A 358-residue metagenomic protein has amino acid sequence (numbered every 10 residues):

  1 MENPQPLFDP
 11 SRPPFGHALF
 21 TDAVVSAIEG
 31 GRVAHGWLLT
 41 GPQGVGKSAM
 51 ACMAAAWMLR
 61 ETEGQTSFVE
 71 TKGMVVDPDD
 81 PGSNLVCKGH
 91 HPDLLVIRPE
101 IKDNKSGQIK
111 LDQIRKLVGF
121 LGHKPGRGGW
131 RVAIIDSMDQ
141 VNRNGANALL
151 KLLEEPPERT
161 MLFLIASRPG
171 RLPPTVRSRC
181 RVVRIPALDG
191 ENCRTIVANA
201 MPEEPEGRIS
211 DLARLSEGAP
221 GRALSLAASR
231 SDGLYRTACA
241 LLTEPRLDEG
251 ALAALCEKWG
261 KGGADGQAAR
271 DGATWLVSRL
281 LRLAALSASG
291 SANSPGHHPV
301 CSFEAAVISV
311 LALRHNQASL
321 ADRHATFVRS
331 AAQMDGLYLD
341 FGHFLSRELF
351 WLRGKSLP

Functional and structural regions predicted by a protein language model:
M1-W57, E61-L85, E158-T160, S167-R279 (+1 more regions): Charged, glycine-rich active-site and insertion segments that engage polyanionic ligands
A23-I28, G82-N84, Q108-V132, Q140 (+1 more regions): Conserved alpha-helical scaffold flanking the Walker A/P-loop in AAA+ ATPase domains
T40-G41, V96-I101: A short hydrophobic beta-strand->loop->alpha-helix junction that borders the nucleotide-binding pocket of P-loop NTPases
H90-P92: Change "...and in nucleic-acid phosphodiester-cleaving endonucleases..." to "...and in nucleic-acid processing enzymes
L94-V96, V182: Conserved beta-strand scaffold positions in the cores of enzyme catalytic domains, especially in NTP/NDP-utilizing
K102-L111, M138, V182: Flexible beta-alpha connector loops of hexameric P-loop NTPases
R127-V132, P157-F163: Loop/turn-to-beta-strand initiation segments
S137-R159, R168: Conserved Walker B catalytic segment
